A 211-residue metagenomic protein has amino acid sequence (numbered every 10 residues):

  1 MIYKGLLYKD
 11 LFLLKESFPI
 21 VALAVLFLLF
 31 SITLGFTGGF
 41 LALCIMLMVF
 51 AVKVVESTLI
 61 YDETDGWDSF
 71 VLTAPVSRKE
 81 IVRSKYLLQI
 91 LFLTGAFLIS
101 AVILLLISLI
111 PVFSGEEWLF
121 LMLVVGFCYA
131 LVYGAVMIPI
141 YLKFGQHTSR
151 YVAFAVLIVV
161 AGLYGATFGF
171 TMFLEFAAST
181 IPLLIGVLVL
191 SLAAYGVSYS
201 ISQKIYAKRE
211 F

Functional and structural regions predicted by a protein language model:
M1-G66, S84-F211: Hydrophobic alpha-helical transmembrane segments of membrane proteins
L72-R78: Short helix-to-coil transition segments within interhelical loops that connect adjacent transmembrane helices
E80-V82: Alpha-helix N-cap/helix-start motif at helix boundaries, enriched for small hydrophobics
